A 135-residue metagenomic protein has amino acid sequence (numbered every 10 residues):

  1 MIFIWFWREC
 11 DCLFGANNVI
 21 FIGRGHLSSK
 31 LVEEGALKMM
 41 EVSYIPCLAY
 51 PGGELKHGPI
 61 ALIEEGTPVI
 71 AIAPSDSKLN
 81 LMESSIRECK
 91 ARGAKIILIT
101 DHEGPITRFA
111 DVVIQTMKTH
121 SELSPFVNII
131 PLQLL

Functional and structural regions predicted by a protein language model:
M1-L134: A SIS-like phosphosugar-recognition module
